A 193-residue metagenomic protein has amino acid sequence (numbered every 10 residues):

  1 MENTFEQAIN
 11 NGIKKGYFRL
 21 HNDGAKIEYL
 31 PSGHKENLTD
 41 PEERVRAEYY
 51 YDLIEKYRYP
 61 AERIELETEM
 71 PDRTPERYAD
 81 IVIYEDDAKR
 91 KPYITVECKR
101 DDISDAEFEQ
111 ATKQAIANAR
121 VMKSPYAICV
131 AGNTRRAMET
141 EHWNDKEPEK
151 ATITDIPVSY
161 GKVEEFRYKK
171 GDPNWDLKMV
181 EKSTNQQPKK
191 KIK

Functional and structural regions predicted by a protein language model:
M1-Y126, G132-K193: A short, conserved, highly charged catalytic patch centered on acidic carboxylates
